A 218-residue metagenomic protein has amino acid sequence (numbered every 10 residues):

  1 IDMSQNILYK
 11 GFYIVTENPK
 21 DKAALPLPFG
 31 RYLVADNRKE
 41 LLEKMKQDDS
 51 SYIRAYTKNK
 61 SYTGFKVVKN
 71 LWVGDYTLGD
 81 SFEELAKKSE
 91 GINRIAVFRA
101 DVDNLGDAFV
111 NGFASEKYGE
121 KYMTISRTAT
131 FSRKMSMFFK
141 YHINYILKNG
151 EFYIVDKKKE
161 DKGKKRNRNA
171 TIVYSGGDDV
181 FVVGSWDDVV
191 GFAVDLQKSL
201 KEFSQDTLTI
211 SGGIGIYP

Functional and structural regions predicted by a protein language model:
I1-P218: Regulatory/sensor and coupling segments of signal-transduction and defense proteins
